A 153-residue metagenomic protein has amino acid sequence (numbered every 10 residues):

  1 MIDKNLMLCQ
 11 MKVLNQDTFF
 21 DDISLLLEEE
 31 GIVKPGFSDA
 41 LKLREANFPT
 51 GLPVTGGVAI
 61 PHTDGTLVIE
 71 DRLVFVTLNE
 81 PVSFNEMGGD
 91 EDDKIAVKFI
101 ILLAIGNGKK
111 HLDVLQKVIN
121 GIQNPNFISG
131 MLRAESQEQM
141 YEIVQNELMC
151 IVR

Functional and structural regions predicted by a protein language model:
M1-R153: Cytosolic covalent-transfer regions centered on His/Cys nucleophiles that carry phosphoryl or persulfide groups
